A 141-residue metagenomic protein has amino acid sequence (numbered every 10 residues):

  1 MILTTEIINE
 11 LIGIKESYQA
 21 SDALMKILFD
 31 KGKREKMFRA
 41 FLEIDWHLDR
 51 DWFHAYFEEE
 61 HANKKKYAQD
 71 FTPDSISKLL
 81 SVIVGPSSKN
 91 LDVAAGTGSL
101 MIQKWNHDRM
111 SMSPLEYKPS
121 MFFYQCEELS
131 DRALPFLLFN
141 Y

Functional and structural regions predicted by a protein language model:
M1-E59: A short N-terminal interaction module
D22, D30, D45, D49-D51 (+5 more regions): Acidic-enriched, low-complexity/disordered segments with a strong bias for Aspartate over Glutamate
R39, E59, N63-K64, S88 (+1 more regions): A near-ubiquitous, low-amplitude feature marking generic local secondary-structure context
I44, K64-Q69, Q125, L129: Conserved aromatic-histidine-acidic binding/catalytic patches
L48-V82: Class I SAM-dependent transferase core
D74-Y141: Conserved S-adenosyl-L-methionine
